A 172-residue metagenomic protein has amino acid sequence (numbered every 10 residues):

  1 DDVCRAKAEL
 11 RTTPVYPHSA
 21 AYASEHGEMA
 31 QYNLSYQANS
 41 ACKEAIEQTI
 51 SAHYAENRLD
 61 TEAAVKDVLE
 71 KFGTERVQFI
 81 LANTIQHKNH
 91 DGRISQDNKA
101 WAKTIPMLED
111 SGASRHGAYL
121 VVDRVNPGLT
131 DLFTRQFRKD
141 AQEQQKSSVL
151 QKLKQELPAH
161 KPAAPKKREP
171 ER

Functional and structural regions predicted by a protein language model:
D1-E171: Gram-negative host-targeted secretion-system effectors, predominantly Type III and Type IV, recognized via long
